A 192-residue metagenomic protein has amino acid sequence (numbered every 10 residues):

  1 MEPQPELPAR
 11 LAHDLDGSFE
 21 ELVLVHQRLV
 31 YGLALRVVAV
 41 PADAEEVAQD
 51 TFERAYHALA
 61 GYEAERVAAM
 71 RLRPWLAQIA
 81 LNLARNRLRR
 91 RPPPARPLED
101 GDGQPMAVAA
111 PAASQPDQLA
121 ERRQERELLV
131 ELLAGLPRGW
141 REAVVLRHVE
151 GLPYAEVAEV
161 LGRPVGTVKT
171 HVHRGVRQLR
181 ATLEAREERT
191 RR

Functional and structural regions predicted by a protein language model:
M1-P5, P94-R122, R126, P153: Internal acidic/polar
E6, R10, R96, D102-A107 (+4 more regions): C-terminal edge and immediately downstream basic/flexible tail or linker adjoining helix-turn-helix-like DNA-binding
A12-G32, Y56: A short, charge-rich alpha-helical start-of-domain segment used by transcription regulators
A12-H13, A39, F52-M70, R90-P92: Sigma70-family region 2
G32, E46-E53, M70-N82: Structural recognition of an alpha-helix C-terminal capping motif at a helix-to-coil junction
V40, P153, G162-T167: Helix-turn-helix DNA-binding motif, specifically the short coil turn and the N-cap/start of the second
H57-A64, A77-E99, P111, R122 (+2 more regions): Arg/Lys-rich amphipathic alpha helix in sigma70-family domain 2
A143-R147: A short pre-motif secondary-structure segment
